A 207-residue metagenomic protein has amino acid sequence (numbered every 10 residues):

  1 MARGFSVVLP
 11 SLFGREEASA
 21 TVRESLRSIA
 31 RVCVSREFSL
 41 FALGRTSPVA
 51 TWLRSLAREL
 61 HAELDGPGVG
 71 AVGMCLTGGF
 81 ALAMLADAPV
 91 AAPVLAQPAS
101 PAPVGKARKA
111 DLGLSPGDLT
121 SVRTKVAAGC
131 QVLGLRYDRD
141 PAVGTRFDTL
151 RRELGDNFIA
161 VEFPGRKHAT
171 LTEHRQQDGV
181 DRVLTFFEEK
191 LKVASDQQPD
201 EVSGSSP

Functional and structural regions predicted by a protein language model:
M1-G68: Serine-hydrolase catalytic machinery in alpha/beta-hydrolase-like enzymes
P10, A96, L135: The conserved SAM/SAH-binding core of class I Rossmann-like methyltransferase domains, concentrating on the hydrophobic
L12-G14, P98, G165: Active-site loop/turn elements of alpha/beta-hydrolase fold enzymes, especially the short glycine-/histidine-rich
S19-A20, A102-R108, A169-T172: Short, charged, surface-exposed secondary-structure boundary motifs
E24-I29, A110-G113, Q177: Short, hinge-like loop/turn segments at secondary-structure boundaries
R58-D111: Primarily recognizes the serine-hydrolase "nucleophile elbow" in alpha/beta-hydrolase and SGNH/GDSL folds
P101-E162: The feature captures the conserved acid-bearing segment of alpha/beta-hydrolase catalytic domains
G155-P207: C-terminal catalytic histidine-bearing segment of alpha/beta-hydrolase fold enzymes
